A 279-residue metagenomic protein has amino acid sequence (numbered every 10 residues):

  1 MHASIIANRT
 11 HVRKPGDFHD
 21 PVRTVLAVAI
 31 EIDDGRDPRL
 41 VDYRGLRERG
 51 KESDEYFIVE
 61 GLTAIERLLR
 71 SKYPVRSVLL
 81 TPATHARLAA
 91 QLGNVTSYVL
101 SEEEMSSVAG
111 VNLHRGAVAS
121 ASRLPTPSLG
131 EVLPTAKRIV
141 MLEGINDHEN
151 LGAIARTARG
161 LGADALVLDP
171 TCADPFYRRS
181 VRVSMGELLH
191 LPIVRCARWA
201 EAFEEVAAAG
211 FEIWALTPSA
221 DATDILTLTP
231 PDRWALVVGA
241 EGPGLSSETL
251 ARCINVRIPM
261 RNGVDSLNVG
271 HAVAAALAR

Functional and structural regions predicted by a protein language model:
A3-I6: Short terminal hydrophobic/aromatic SLiMs and anchors at protein ends
P21-L26, R70, P125-S219: RNA substrate-binding interface of SAM-dependent RNA methyltransferases
V22-H85, C172-A173: Boundary-proximal intrinsically disordered activation/regulatory segments immediately upstream of a helical core
I30-D34, Y98-S101, P192-W199: Short acidic-hydrophobic, aromatic-tinged amphipathic segments that line or gate anion-handling sites
G93-V118: Glycine/small-residue-rich loop that forms an oxyanion/phosphate-binding "nest" at active or ligand-binding sites
A117-A119, T157-L161, P175-L188, S247-R279: Structured adenosyl-cofactor binding patch, chiefly the S-adenosyl-L-methionine
W214-V264: Active-site/ligand-binding-proximal alpha/beta "capping" segment
